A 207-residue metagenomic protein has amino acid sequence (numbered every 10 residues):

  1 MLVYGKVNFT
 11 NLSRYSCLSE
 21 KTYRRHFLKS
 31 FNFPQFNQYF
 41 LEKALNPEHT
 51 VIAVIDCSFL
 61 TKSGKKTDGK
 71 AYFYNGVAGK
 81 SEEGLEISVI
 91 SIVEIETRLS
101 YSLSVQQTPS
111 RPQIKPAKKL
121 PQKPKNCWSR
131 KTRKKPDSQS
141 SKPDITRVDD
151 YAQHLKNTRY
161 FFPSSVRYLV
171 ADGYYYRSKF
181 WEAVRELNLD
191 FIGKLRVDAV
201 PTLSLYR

Functional and structural regions predicted by a protein language model:
M1-K65, A71, N157, F180 (+1 more regions): Electropositive nucleic-acid engagement tracts
L2, S13, G76-K80, S141 (+1 more regions): Short, charged/polar micro-motifs that form catalytic or ligand-binding hotspots
V3-G5, F9-Y15, K21, K29-N32 (+3 more regions): Phosphate-ester processing/binding pockets and catalytic centers
S16, H26, A53, K70 (+6 more regions): Functionally constrained cores in energy, signaling, and assembly domains
K21, K70-Y72, L99, V166 (+1 more regions): Intrinsically disordered, low-complexity segments enriched in small/polar residues
K29-P121: Active-site-proximal, Lys/Arg-enriched surface segment that forms a nucleic-acid-binding/basic interface patch
N126-R207: An internal, acidic/charged active-site-proximal segment that coordinates divalent cations and/or engages
